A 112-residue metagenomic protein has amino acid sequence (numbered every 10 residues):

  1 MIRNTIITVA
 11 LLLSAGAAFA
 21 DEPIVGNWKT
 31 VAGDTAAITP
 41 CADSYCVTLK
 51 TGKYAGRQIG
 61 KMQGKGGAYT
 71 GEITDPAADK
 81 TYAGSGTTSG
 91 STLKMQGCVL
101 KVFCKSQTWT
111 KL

Functional and structural regions predicted by a protein language model:
M1-N4: Positively charged n-region of N-terminal signal peptides that target proteins for export
S14-A15: N-terminal signal peptide c-region/cleavage motif recognized by signal peptidases
A18-A20: Boundary at the C-terminal end of the N-terminal hydrophobic targeting segment
E22-S85: Central antiparallel beta-sheet cores of small beta-barrel/beta-sandwich binding domains
S85-S106: Short, exposed beta-strand-loop hairpins at the edges of beta-sheets in extracellular/periplasmic proteins
K111-L112: Short, solvent-exposed mixed-charge patches
